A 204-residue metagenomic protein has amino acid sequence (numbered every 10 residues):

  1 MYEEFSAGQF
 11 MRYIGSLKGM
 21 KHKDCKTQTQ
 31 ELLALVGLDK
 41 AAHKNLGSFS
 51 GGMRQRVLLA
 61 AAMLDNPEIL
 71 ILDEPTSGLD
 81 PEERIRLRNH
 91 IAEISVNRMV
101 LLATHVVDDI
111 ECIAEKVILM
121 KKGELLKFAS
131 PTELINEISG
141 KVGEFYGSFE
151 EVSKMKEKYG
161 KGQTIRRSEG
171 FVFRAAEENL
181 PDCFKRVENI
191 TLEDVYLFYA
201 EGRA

Functional and structural regions predicted by a protein language model:
E4, N45-F49: Conserved ABC ATPase signature
R12, S16, K23-A41: Conserved ABC ATPase "signature" region
L59: Hydrophobic anchor residue at the start of the ABC signature
L70-E74: Catalytic Walker B motif of ABC-type/P-loop ATPase nucleotide-binding domains
T76-S77, V107: Short loop immediately C-terminal to the Walker-B catalytic DE motif in ABC-type ATPase nucleotide-binding domains
R86-F173: ABC transporter nucleotide-binding domain
Q163-A204: C-terminal coupling/interaction segments
